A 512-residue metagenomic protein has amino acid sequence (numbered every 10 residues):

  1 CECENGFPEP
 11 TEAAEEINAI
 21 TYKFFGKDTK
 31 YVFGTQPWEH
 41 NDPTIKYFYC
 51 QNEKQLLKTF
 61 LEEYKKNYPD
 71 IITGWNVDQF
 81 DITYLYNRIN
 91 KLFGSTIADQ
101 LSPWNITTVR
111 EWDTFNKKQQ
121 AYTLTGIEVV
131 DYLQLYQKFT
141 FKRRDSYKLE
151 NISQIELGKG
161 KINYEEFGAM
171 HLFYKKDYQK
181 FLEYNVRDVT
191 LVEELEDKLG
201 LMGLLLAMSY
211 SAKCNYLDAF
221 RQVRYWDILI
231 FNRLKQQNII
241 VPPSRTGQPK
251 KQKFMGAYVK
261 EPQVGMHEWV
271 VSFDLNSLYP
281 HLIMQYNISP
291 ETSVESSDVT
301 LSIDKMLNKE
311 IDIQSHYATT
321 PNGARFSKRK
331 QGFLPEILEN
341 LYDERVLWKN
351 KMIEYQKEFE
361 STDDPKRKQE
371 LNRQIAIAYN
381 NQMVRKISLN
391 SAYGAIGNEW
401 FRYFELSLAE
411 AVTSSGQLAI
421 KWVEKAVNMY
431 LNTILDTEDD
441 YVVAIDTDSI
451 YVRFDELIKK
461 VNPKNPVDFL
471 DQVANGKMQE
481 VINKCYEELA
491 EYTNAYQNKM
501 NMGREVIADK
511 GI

Functional and structural regions predicted by a protein language model:
C1-I71: Conserved RNase H-like, two-metal-ion catalytic cores of nucleic-acid enzymes
C1-V32, Y317-F401: Active-site cores of enzymes that catalyze phosphoryl transfer or operate on phosphate-rich substrates
K30-V32, N41-Y47, Y68, I82 (+2 more regions): Active-site-proximal helix-loop-helix substrate-binding element of RNase H-like nuclease domains
E63, N67, W75-N76, Y84-R88 (+15 more regions): Generic, well-ordered alpha-helical scaffold segments in large soluble proteins
P69-V77, M208, D436-E438, V443 (+2 more regions): Short glycine-rich phosphate-binding loop at a beta-alpha junction
K161, I420-T447: Active-site palm subdomain of RNA-directed nucleic acid polymerases
G168-P290, P365-A426, A444, R453-D455 (+1 more regions): Common nucleic-acid-contacting/processivity interface regions adjacent to the catalytic cores of nucleic-acid enzymes
Y451-I512: C-terminal polymerase-core module
